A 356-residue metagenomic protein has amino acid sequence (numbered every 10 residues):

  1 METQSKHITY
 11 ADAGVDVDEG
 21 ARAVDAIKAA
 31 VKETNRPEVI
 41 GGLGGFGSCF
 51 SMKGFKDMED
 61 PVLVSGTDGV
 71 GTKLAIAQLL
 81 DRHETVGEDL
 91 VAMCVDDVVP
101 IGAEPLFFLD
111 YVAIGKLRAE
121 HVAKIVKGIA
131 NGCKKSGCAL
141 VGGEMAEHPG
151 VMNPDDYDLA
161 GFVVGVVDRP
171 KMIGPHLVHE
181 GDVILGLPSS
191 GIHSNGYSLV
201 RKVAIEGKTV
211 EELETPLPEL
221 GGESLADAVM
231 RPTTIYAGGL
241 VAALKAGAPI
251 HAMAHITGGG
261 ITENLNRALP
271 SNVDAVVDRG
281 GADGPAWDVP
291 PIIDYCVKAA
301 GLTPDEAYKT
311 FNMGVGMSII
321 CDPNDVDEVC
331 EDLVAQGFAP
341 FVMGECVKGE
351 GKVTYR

Functional and structural regions predicted by a protein language model:
E2-D12, H121-A139, M152-L159, V210-E214 (+2 more regions): Glycine-/charge-enriched secondary-structure boundary and capping motifs
E2-E38: N-terminal amphipathic/basic leader segments beginning at the initiator methionine
D16, D68, G181, H255 (+1 more regions): Residue-level signature of catalytic and energy-coupling elements of molecular machines, predominantly ATP/GTP-dependent
V24, A123-V126, Y197: Hydrophobic face of alpha-helices
I27, C49, C94-V95, V200-V203 (+4 more regions): Buried hydrophobic packing segments
A29-S190, V276: Glycine-rich phosphate/pyrophosphate-binding loop regions near the starts of catalytic domains
F55, G69-V70, V164-D168, S190-I192 (+4 more regions): Short, glycine-/Ser/Thr-/acidic-enriched flexible segments
T67, D158, K171-L225, T262: Short, acidic (Asp/Glu-rich) active-site segment that either coordinates a divalent metal cofactor
